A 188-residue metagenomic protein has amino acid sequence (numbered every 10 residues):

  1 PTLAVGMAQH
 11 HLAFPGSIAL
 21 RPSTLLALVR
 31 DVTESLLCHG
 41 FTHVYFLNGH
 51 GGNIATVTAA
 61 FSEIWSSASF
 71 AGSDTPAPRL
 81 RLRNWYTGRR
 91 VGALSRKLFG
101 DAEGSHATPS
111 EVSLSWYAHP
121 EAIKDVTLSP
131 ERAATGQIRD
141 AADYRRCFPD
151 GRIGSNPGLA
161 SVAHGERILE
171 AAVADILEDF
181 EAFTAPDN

Functional and structural regions predicted by a protein language model:
P1-Y45, G49-N188: Extended, histidine- and acidic-residue-enriched regions that form the cofactor-binding/catalytic faces
